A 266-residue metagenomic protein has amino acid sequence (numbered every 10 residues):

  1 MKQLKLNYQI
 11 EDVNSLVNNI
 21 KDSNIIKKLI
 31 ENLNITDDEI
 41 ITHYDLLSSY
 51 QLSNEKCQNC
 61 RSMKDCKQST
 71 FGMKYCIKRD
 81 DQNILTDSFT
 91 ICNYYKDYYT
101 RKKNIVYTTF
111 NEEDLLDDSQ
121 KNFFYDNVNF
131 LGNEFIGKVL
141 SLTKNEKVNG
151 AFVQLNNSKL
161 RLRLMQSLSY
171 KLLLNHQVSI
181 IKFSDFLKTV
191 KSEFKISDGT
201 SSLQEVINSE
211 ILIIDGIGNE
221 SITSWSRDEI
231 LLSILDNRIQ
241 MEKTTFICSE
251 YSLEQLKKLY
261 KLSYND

Functional and structural regions predicted by a protein language model:
M1-I91: Long, basic/Gly/Ser/Thr-rich N-terminal segments that mediate initial subcellular attachment or targeting
I30, Y44-L52, V190, N219-D266: Replace "adjacent to P-loop NTPase cores in ATP/GTP-dependent enzymes" with "adjacent to NTP-binding cores
K78-F135: Charged, amphipathic alpha-helical linker segments immediately N-terminal to NTP-binding catalytic cores
L115-N122, N145-V153: Glycine-rich, often proline-containing surface loops adjacent to acidic residues and nearby aromatics that form
D126-G137, K147-L162, S169-N208, E220-W225 (+1 more regions): Short glycine-rich substrate-engagement loop in P-loop NTPases that contacts/grips substrate
K138-L142: N-terminal flanking helix/linker immediately upstream of nucleotide/cofactor-binding cores
H176-Q177, N208-I211, M241-I247: Loop/turn-to-beta-strand initiation segments
